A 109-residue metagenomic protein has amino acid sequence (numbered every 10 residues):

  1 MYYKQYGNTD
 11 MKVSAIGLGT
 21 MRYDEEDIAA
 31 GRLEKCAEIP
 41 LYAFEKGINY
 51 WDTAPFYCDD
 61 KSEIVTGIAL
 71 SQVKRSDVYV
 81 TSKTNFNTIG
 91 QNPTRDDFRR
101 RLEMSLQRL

Functional and structural regions predicted by a protein language model:
M1-V78: N-terminal binding-site loop/beta-alpha segment at the start of enzyme catalytic domains that lines or forms
R22-D27, F86-N92: A short acidic, helix-capping loop that chelates divalent metal ions and anchors anionic groups
E45, I89-L109: Glycine/proline-rich, positively charged, aromatic-decorated active-site loop/lid region on the catalytic face
S76-I89: A short, structured active-site edge motif that brings together acidic residues
